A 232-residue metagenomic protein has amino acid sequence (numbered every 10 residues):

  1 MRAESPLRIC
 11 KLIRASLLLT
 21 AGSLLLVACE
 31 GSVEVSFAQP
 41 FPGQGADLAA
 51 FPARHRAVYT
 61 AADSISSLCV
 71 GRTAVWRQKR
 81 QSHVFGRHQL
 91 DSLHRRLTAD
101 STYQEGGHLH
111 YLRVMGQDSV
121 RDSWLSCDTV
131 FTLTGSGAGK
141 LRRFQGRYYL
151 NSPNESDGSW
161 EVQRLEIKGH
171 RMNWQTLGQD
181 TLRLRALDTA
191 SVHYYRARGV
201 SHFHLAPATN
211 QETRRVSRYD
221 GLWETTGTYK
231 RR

Functional and structural regions predicted by a protein language model:
R2-L17: Bacterial N-terminal signal peptides that target proteins for export
T20-S23: Alpha-helical transmembrane segments
L25-A28: C-terminal motif of bacterial Sec signal peptides marking the signal peptidase cleavage site
E30-P52, I65, T73-R232: Calycin-type beta-barrel ligand-binding domains and close structural analogs
H55-V58: A glycine-anchored, Pro-Gly-centered beta-turn/N-cap motif
